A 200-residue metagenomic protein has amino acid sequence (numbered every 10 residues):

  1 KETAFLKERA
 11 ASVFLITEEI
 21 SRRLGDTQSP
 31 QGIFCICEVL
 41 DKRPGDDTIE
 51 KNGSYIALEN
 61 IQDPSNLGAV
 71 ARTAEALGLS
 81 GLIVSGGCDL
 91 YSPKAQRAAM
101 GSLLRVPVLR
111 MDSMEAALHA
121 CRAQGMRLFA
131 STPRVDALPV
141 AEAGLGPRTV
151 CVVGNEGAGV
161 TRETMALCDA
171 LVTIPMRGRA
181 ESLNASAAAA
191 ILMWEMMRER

Functional and structural regions predicted by a protein language model:
K1-Q28: N-terminal positively charged helical leader segments and presequences
F5, E19, D41-D136: RNA substrate-binding interface of SAM-dependent RNA methyltransferases
L15, T48-I56, L167-M176: Glycine/charged-rich beta-loop-alpha catalytic/anionic-binding loops adjacent to active sites
E18-I20, G87-C88, M111, E156-A158 (+1 more regions): Short, acidic/turn-prone active-site loops that include or flank metal/cofactor- and phosphate-binding residues
G32-K42: Short, structured interface segments
C35, T73-L77, L90-Y91, A95-L103 (+1 more regions): Structured adenosyl-cofactor binding patch, chiefly the S-adenosyl-L-methionine
F129-A180: Active-site/ligand-binding-proximal alpha/beta "capping" segment
